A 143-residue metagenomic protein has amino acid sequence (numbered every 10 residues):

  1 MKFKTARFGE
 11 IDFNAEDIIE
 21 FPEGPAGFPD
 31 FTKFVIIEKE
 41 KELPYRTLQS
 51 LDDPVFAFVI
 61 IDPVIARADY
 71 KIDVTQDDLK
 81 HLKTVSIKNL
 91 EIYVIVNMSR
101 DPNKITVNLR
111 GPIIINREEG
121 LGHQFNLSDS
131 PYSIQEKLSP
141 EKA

Functional and structural regions predicted by a protein language model:
M1-R67, I87-A143: Long, compositionally biased stretches
D69-V74: Extended catalytic/binding region for NAD+/ADP-ribose chemistry, centered on the ART fold
Q76-S86: Short active-site loop/helix that positions an aromatic residue
